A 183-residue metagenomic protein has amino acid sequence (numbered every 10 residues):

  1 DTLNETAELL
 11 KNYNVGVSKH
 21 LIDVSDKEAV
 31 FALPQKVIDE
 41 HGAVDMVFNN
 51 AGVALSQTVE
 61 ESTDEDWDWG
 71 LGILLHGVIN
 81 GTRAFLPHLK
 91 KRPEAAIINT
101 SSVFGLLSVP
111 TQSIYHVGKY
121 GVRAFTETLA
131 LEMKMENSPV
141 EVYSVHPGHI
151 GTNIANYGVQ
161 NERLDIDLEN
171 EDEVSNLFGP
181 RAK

Functional and structural regions predicted by a protein language model:
Y13-G16, K36-V47, L55: A glycine-rich helix->loop->beta "capping" turn within Rossmann-like NAD(P)(H)-dependent oxidoreductase domains
L21-A32, D64: The beta1-alpha1 cofactor-binding region of Rossmann-like NAD(H)/NADP(H)-dependent oxidoreductases
T58-V59, T63-W69: Substrate-binding pocket helix/loop in short-chain dehydrogenase/reductase
E60, L107-I114: Active-site loop immediately N-terminal to the catalytic Tyr-X3-Lys motif of short-chain dehydrogenase/reductase
T82, G118: Active-site helix of classical SDR
S102: Residue(s) in the substrate-gating loop at a strand-loop-helix junction that position the organic substrate next
M135-K183: SDR active-site lid
